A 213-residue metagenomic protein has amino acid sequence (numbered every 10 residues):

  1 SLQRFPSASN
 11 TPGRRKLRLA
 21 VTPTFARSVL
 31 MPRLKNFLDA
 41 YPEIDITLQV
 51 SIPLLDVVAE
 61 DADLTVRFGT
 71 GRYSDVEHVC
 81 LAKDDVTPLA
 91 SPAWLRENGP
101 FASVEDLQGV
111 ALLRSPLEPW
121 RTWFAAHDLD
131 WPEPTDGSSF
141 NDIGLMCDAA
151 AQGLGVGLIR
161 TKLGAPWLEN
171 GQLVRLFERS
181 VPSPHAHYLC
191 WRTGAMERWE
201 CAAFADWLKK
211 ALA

Functional and structural regions predicted by a protein language model:
S1-A20: Short helix-loop hinge/linker segments at domain boundaries
R14-S74: Central regulatory/effector-binding core of bacterial HTH transcription factors
K16-A20, T65, L89, L113 (+2 more regions): Short, well-ordered beta-strand segments
F25, N141, I159, W199-E200: A generic structural signal for residues located within well-ordered alpha-helices of large catalytic or ligand-binding
F37, I46-L48, A149, L173 (+1 more regions): Hydrophobic packing within well-folded, soluble alpha/beta domains
F37, W94, F204-W207: Conserved hydrophobic/aromatic "anchor" residues that stabilize well-ordered secondary structure elements
A59, G71-P184, A211-A213: C-terminal regulatory
E178-A213: A late-sequence structural motif
